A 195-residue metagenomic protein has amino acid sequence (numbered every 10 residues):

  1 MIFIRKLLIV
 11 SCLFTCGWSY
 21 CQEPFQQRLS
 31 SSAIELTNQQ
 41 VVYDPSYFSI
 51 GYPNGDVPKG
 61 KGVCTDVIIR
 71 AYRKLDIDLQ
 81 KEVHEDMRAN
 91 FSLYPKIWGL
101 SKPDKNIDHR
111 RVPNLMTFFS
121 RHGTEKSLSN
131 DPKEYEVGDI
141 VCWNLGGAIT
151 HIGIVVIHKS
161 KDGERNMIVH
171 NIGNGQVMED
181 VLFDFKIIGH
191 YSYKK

Functional and structural regions predicted by a protein language model:
I4-T15: Sec-dependent N-terminal signal peptides
S19-G62: Active-site-adjacent structural segments surrounding the nucleophilic cysteine of cysteine proteases and isopeptidases
E23-R28, G55-D66, N106-H109, S129-P132 (+2 more regions): Soluble non-cytosolic domains of exported or imported proteins
F25-S30, R88-V169: ...with weaker cross-activation on analogous glycine-rich loops/strands in unrelated enzymes
I34, N38, I69-I77, H84 (+2 more regions): Sec-exported extracytoplasmic/periplasmic mature domains
P45-T65, D78-K102: Acidic helix-start/capping segments at beta-turn-to-alpha-helix junctions
C64-V67, A71, V137: Active-site-proximal alpha-helical segments within enzyme catalytic domains
R165-K195: Low-complexity, Gly/Ser/Thr/Pro-rich intrinsically disordered linker/tail segments
